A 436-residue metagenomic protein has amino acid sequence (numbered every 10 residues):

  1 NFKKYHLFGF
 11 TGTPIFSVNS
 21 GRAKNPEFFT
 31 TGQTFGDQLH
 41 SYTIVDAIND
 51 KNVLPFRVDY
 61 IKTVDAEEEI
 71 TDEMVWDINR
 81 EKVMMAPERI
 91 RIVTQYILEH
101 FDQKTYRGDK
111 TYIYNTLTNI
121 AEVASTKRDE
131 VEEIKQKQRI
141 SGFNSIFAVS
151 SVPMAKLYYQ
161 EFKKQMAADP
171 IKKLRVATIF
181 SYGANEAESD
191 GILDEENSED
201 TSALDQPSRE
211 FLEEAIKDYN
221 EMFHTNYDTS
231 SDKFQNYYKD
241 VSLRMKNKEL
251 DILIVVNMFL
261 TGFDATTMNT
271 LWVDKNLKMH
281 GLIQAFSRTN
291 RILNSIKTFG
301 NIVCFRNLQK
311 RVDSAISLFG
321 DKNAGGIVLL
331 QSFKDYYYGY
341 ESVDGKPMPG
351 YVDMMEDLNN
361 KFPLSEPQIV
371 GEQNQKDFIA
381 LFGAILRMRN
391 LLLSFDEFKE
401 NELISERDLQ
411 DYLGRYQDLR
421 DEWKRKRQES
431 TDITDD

Functional and structural regions predicted by a protein language model:
N1, F10-T13, Y96-H100, K104 (+12 more regions): Generic, well-ordered alpha-helical scaffold segments in large soluble proteins
N1-V83, I90-T94, L260-Q331: Signature of the SF2 helicase/ATPase Hel1-core->accessory helical subdomain module
G12-I15, S150-P153, T178-D190, C304-S314 (+2 more regions): Short, conserved secondary-structure transition motifs
A23, L293-L409: Long, hydrophobic alpha-helical segments
K82-I252, G414, D418, K424 (+1 more regions): Conserved C-terminal RecA-like helicase domain
A121-E133, V149-S151, N257-M258, Q373-S394 (+2 more regions): Core structural elements
Y182-K334: Conserved RecA-like P-loop NTPase helicase motor core
E429-D436: C-terminal accessory/interaction regions of large nucleic acid-associated machines
